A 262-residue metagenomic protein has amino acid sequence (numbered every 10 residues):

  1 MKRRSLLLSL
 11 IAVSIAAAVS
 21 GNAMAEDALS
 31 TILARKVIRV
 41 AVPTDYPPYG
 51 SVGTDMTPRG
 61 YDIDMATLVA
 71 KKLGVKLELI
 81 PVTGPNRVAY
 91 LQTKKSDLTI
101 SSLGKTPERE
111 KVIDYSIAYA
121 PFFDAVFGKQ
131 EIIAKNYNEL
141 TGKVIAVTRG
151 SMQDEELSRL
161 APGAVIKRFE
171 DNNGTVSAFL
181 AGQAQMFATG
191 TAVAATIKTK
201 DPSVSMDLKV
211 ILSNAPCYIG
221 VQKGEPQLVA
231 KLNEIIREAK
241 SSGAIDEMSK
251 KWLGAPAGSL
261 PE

Functional and structural regions predicted by a protein language model:
A25-S102: Extracytoplasmic small-molecule ligand-binding "clamshell" domains of the periplasmic binding protein/Venus flytrap
E26-D27, M152-F169, M206-L208, I236-E262: Ligand-binding clefts/hinges and TM-proximal coupling segments of bilobed small-molecule sensing domains
I38-R39, G74-K76, T93-S101, P162 (+2 more regions): Alpha-to-beta junction loops
S51-T54, A66-V75, Y137, Q153-F169 (+3 more regions): Ligand-binding cleft/hinge of the Venus flytrap
I63, E78-A89, M152, K167-S177 (+2 more regions): Short helix-initiation/N-cap motifs at beta->coil->alpha
I63-K72, A134, N138-E139, K143-V144 (+2 more regions): Extended ligand-binding regions for polar small-molecule ligands
T67, K71, K76-E139, S203-S205 (+1 more regions): Acidic, polar ligand-binding/catalytic clefts
A120-G128, A195-R237, A255-E262: Periplasmic-binding protein-like
